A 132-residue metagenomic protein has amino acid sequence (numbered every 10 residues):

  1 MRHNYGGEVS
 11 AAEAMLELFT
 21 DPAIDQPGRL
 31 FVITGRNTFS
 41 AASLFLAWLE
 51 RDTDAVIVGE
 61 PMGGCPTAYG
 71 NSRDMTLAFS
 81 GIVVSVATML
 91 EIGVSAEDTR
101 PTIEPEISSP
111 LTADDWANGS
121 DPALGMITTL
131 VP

Functional and structural regions predicted by a protein language model:
M1-P132: C-terminal "post-core" interaction segments
